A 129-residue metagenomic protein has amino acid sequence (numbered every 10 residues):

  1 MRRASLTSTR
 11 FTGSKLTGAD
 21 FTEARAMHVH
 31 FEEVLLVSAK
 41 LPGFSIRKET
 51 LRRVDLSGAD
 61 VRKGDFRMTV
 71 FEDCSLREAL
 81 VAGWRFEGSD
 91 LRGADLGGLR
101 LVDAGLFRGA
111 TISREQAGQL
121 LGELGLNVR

Functional and structural regions predicted by a protein language model:
M1-R129: Tandem repeat scaffolds
